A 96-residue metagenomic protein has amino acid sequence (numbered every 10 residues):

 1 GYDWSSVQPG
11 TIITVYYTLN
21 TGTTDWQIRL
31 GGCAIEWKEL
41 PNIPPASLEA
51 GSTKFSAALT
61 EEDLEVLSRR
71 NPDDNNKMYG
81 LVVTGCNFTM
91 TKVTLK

Functional and structural regions predicted by a protein language model:
G1-K77, T84-L95: Extracellular ligand-binding interfaces
